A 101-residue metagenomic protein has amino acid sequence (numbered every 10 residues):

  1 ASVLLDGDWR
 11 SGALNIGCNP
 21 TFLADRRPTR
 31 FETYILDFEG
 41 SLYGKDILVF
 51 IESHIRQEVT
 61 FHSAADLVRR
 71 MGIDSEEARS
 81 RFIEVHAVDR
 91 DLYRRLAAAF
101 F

Functional and structural regions predicted by a protein language model:
S2-F101: Phosphate/ribose-recognition catalytic cores of enzymes acting on nucleotide-derived substrates
